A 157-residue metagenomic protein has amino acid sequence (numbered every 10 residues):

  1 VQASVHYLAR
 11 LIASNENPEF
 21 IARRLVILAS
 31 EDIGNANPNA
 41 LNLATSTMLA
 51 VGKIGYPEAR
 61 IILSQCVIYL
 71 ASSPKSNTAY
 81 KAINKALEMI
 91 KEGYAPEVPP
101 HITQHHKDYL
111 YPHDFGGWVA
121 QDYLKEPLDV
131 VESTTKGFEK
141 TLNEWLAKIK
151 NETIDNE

Functional and structural regions predicted by a protein language model:
Q2-A120, K125, V130-E157: Terminal-proximal interaction/regulatory segments of ATP-powered molecular machines
